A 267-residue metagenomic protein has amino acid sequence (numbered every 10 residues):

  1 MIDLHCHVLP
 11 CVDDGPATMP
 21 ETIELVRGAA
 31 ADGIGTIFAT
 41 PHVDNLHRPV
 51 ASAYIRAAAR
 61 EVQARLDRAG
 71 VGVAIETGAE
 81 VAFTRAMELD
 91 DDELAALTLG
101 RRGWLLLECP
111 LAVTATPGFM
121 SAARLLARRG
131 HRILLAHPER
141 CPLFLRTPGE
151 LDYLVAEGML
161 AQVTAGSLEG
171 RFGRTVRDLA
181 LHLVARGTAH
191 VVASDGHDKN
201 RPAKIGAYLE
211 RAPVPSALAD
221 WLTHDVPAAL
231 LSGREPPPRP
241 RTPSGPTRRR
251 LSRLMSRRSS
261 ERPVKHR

Functional and structural regions predicted by a protein language model:
M1-G70: An N-terminally biased module of ancient metal coordination in phosphate/nucleic-acid-related enzymes
I2-L4, F38-T40, E76-E80, L134-A136 (+2 more regions): Active-site neighborhood of phospho(di)ester-bond hydrolases with catalytic His/Asp-centered motifs
A30, A127, V184-A185: Non-catalytic positions within long, well-ordered alpha-helices that form the structural scaffold/packing of enzyme
V43-H47, A82-T84, R140-F144, L168-R171 (+1 more regions): Active-site environment of divalent metal-dependent phosphoester hydrolases
R48-Q162, T242-R267: Extended substrate/RNA-proximal surfaces in nucleic-acid metabolism proteins
P148-G149, A161-Q162, R174-D178, T188: A C-terminal functional module that forms or caps the active site or interfaces directly with catalytic machinery
E169-G173, A203, S216-R248: C-terminal helical cap
R186-K204: Short acidic/histidine-rich active-site segments
